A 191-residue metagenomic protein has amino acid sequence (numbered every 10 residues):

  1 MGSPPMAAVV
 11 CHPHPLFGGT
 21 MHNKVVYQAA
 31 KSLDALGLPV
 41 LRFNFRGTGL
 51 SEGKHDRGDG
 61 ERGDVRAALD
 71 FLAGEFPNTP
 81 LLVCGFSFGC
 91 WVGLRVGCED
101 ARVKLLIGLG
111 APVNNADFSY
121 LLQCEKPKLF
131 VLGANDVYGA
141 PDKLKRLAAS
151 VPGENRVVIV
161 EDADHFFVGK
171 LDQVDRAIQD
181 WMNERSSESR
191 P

Functional and structural regions predicted by a protein language model:
M1-N78: Serine-hydrolase catalytic machinery in alpha/beta-hydrolase-like enzymes
G63-K126: Primarily recognizes the serine-hydrolase "nucleophile elbow" in alpha/beta-hydrolase and SGNH/GDSL folds
C124-E125, L129-L132, D136: Short beta-strand/loop motif that positions the catalytic acidic residue of the alpha/beta-hydrolase fold
K126, G139-A148: Short alpha-helix in the alpha/beta-hydrolase fold that links the catalytic acid
A134-G139, H165-F166: Acidic catalytic loop of the alpha/beta-hydrolase fold
S150-F166: Catalytic histidine neighborhood in serine/cysteine hydrolases with alpha/beta-hydrolase-type architecture
V168-W181: Post-His helix in hydrolase/transferase enzymes
S186-P191: Short, basic, low-complexity termini and linkers enriched in Ser/Thr/Gly/Pro that act as targeting/leader peptides
